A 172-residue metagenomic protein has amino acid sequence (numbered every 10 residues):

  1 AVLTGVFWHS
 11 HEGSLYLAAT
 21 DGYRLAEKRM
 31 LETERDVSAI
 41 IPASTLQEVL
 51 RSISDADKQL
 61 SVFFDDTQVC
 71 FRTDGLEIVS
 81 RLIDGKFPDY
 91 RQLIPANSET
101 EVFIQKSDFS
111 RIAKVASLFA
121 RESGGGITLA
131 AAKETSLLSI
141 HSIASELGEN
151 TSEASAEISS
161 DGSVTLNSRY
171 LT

Functional and structural regions predicted by a protein language model:
A1-I83, N97-T172: DNA polymerase processivity clamps
D89-Y90: Specificity-determining recognition surfaces
